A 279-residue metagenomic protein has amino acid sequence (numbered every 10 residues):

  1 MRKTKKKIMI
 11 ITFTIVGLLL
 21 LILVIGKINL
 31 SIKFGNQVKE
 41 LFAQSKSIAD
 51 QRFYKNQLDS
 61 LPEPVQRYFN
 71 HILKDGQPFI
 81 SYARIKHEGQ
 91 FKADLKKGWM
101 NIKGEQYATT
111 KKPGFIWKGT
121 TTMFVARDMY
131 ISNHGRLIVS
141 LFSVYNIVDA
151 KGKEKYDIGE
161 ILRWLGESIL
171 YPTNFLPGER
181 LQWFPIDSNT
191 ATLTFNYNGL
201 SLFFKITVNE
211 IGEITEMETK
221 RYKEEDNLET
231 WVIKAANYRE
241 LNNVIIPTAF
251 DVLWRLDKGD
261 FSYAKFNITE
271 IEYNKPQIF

Functional and structural regions predicted by a protein language model:
M1-K6: Short, Lys/Arg-rich N-terminal segment immediately upstream of the first membrane anchor
I10-K27: Hydrophobic membrane-insertion alpha-helices, especially the h-region of bacterial N-terminal signal peptides
F34-R84: N-terminal leader/targeting segments and the immediate start of mature chains
Q66-N146: N-terminal mature ectodomain segment of secretory-pathway/periplasmic proteins
I80-K86, T110-K118, I186-T194, I214-E216 (+1 more regions): Short, hydrophobic/aromatic-rich segments at coil-to-beta transitions
T120-A126, S143-I147, K220-E224, V252-D257: Short, solvent-exposed aromatic-acidic interface loops
I138-G199, D226: Flexible, processing/modification-adjacent segments and terminal tails in exported/periplasmic/extracellular proteins
A191-Y273, Q277: Gly/Pro-enriched, hydrophobic low-complexity segments that function as extracytoplasmic propeptides/linkers
